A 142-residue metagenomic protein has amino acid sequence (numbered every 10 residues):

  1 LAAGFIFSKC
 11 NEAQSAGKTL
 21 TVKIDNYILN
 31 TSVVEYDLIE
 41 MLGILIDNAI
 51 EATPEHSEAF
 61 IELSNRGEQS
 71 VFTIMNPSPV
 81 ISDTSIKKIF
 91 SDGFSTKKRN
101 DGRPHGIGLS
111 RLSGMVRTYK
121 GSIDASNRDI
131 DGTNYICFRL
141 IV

Functional and structural regions predicted by a protein language model:
L1-A16: Short beta-to-alpha transition helix within the HATPase_c
L20-M41: Conserved short strand/loop->alpha-helix "switch" segment adjacent to the catalytic nucleotide/phosphoryl-transfer site
E35-A59: Conserved ATP-binding N-box helix of the HATPase_c
A49, M75-V80: Glycine-rich acidic phosphate-binding loop
H56-E68: Short beta-strand/loop element within the Bergerat-fold HATPase_c
I81-G93: Short conserved segment of the HATPase_c
R111-G121: Conserved glycine-/histidine-rich ATP-lid loop and adjacent helix of the Bergerat-fold HATPase_c
Y119-I130: Glycine-rich ATP-binding loops of the HATPase_c
